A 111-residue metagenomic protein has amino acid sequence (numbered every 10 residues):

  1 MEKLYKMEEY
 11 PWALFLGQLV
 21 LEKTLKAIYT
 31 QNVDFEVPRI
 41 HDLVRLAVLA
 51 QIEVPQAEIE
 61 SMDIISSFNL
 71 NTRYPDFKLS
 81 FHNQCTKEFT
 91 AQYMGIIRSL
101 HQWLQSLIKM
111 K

Functional and structural regions predicted by a protein language model:
M1-K111: Terminal alpha-helical segments
